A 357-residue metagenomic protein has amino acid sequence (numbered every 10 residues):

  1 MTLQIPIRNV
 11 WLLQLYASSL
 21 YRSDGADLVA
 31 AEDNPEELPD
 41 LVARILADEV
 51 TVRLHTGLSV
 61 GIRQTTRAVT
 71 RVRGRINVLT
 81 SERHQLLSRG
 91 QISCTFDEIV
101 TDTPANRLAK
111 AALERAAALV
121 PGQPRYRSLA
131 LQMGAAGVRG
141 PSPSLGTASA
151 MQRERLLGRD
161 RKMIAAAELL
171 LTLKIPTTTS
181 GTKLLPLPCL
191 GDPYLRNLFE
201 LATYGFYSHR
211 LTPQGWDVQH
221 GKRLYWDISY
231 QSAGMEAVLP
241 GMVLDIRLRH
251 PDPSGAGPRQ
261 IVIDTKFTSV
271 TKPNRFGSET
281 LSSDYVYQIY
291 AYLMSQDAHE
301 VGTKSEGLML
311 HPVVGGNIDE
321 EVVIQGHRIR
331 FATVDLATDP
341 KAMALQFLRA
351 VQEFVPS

Functional and structural regions predicted by a protein language model:
M1-L184: Terminal, charged accessory segments of proteins
L20-D24, T70, E82-I92, L145 (+5 more regions): Short linear motifs at secondary-structure transitions and domain/linker junctions
D27-L28, S149, L185-D192, T271-S278: Glycine- and acidic
A31, P35, S93, D97 (+4 more regions): Sparse, context-dependent recognition of short Cys/His-centered cofactor- or disulfide-binding micro-motifs
A68-I76, M133-P141, G191-Y194, S229-Q231 (+1 more regions): Short, mixed-charge aromatic SLiMs
R153-L157, L184-Y204: A short, highly charged nucleic-acid-interacting micro-segment common to nuclease and nuclease-linked defense proteins
N197, L201-S357: Catalytic core segments in nucleotide and nucleic-acid processing enzymes
